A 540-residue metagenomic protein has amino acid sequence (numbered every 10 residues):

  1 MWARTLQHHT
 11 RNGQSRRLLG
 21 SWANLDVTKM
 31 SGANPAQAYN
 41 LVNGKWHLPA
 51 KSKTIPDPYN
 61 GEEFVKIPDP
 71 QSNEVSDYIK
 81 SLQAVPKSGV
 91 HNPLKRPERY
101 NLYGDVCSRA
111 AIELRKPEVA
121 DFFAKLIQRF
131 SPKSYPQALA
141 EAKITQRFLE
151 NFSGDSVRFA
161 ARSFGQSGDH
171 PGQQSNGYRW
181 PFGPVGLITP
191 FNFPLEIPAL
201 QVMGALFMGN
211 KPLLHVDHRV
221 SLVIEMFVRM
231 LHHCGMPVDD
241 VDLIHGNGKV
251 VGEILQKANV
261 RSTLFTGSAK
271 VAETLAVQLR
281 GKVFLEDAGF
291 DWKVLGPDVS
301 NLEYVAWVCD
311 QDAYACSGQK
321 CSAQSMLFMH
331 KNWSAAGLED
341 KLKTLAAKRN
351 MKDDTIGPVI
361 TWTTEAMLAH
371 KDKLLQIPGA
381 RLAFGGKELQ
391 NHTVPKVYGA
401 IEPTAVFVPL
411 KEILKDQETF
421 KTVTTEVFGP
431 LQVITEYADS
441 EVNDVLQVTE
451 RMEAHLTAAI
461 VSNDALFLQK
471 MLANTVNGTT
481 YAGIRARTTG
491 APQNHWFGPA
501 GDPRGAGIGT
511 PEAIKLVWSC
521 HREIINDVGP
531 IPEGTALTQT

Functional and structural regions predicted by a protein language model:
W2-R4, H8-Q174, D217: N-terminal Rossmann-like NAD(P)+-binding subdomain of aldehyde/semialdehyde dehydrogenases
R4, L19, N60-K66, R96-Y100 (+7 more regions): Conserved C-terminal structural/oligomerization subdomain of aldehyde/semialdehyde dehydrogenase
A84-H91, I112, K116, P132 (+11 more regions): Generic secondary-structure signature for well-ordered alpha-helical cores
Q128, F159-V305, G501: Rossmann-like NAD(P) dinucleotide-binding subdomain of oxidoreductase/dehydrogenase enzymes
F193-L195, V220-S221, V250-G252, V271-A272 (+6 more regions): Flexible loop/turn segments at secondary-structure boundaries
M230-G235, A258, K270-E418, S440 (+2 more regions): ALDH superfamily catalytic-core signature
T266, L285-D287, A383-N391, A459-N463 (+1 more regions): Beta-strand->loop->alpha-helix junctions that form or flank phosphate-binding loops in nucleotide-handling enzymes
